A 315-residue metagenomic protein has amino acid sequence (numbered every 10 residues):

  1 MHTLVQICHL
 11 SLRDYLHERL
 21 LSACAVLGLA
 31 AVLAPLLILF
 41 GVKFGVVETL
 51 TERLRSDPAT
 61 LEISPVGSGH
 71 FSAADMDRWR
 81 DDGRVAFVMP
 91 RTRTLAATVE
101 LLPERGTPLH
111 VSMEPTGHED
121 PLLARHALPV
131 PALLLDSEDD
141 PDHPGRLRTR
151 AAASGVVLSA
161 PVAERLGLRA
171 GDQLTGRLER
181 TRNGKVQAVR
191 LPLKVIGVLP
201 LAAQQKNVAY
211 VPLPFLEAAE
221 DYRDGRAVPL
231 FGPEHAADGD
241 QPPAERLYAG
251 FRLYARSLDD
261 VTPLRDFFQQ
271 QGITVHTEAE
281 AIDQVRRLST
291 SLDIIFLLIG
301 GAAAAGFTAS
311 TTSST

Functional and structural regions predicted by a protein language model:
M1-L36, R287: N-terminal Sec/SRP start-transfer signal
A30, L54-S56, P243-R246: Short, flexible turn/loop "capping" segments at secondary-structure junctions
A31-V32, T94-A97, E179, Q284-V285: Short secondary-structure capping/turn micro-motifs that flank functional sites
L36-E114, R146-A152, P263-Q270: Hydrophobic, regular-secondary-structure patches
F40-F44, D293-T315: A hydrophobic alpha-helix feature that marks transmembrane segments and, especially, their cytosolic C-terminal ends
A96-L101, P121-P131, D142-P144, V157 (+1 more regions): Basic-flanked hydrophobic alpha-helices used for secretion and membrane insertion
L133-G155: Short, basic/aromatic beta-hairpin or loop at an interaction surface
S257-A305: Peri-transmembrane interface segments
